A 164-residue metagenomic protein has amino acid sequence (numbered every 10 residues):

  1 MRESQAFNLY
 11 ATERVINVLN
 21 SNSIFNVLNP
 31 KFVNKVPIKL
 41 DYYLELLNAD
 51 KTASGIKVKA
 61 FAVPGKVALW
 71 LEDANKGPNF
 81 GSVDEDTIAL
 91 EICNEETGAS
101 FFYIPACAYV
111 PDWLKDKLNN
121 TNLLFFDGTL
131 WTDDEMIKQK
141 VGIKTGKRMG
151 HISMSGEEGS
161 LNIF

Functional and structural regions predicted by a protein language model:
M1-Y103, Y109-V110, D116, N162: Binuclear metal-dependent hydrolase catalytic cores
E85-T87, E96-F102, C107-F164: Cap/insert and terminal regions of metallo-dependent hydrolase folds
